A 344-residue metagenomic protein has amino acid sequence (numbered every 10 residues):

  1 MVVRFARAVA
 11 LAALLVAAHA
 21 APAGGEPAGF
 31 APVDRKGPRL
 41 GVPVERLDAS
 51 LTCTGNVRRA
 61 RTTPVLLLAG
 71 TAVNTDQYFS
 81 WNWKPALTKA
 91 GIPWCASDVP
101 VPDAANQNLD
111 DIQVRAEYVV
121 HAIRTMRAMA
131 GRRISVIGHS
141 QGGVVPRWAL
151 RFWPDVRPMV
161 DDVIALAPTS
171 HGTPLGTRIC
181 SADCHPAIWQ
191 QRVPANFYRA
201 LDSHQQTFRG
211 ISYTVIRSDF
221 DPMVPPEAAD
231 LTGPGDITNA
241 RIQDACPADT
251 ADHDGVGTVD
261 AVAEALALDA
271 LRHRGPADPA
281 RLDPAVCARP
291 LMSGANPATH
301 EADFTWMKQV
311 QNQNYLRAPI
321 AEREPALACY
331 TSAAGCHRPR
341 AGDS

Functional and structural regions predicted by a protein language model:
M1-G25: Secretory targeting and sorting signals
A28-V42, T54-R133, A302, V310-P325 (+2 more regions): Active-site catalytic motif of lipid deacylating hydrolases and related acyltransferases
V65, W94-A96, V163, Y213-V215 (+1 more regions): Conserved beta-strand scaffold positions in the cores of enzyme catalytic domains, especially in NTP/NDP-utilizing
A69, A116-T207, A341-D343: Serine-dependent carboxylesterase/thioesterase catalytic core of lipase-like alpha/beta-hydrolase/SGNH enzymes
G70-N74, V99-N106, H139-V144, P168-R178 (+2 more regions): Solvent-exposed loop/turn segments at secondary-structure junctions within structured extracellular/periplasmic domains
D76-S80, N108-A116, H139, G143 (+3 more regions): Solvent-exposed, acidic/flexible segments
V99-P102, G131-V136, P276-V286: Surface-exposed patches in mature extracellular/periplasmic domains of secreted proteins
R209-S344: C-terminal catalytic-base region of ester-bond hydrolases, centering on the histidine of the charge-relay
